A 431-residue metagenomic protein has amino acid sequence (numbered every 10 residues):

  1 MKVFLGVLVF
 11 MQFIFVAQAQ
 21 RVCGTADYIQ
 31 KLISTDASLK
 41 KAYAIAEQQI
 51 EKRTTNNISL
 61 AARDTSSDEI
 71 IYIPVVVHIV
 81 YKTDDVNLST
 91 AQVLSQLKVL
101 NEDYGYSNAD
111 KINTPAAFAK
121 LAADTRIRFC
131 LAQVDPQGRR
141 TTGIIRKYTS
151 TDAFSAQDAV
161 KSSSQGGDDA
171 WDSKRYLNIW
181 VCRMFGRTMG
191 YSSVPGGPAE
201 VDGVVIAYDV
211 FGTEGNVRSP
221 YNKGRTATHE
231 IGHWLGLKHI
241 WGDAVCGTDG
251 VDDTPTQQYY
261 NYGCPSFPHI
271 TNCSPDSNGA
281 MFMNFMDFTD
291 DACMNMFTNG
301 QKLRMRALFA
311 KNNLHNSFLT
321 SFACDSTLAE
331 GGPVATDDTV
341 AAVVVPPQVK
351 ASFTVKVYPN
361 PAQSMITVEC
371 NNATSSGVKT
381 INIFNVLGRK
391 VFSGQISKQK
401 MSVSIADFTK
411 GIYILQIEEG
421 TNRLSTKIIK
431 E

Functional and structural regions predicted by a protein language model:
M1-Y28, L100, N360, T421 (+1 more regions): Bacterial Sec-dependent N-terminal signal peptides
F4-G6, S34-A37, S219-P220, V349-S352: Short hydrophobic "helix-edge" motifs at membrane interfaces and signal-peptide entry regions
L8, F13, D64, F118 (+6 more regions): Residues embedded in well-ordered secondary-structure elements
A19-Y104: Primarily auto-inhibitory N-terminal propeptides
E69, V75-D85, T90-D135, R146-Q348: Extracellular (secreted or membrane-anchored) zinc-dependent metallopeptidases, primarily metzincins but also closely
V349-Y358, A362-E431: C-terminal outer-membrane/trafficking sorting elements
